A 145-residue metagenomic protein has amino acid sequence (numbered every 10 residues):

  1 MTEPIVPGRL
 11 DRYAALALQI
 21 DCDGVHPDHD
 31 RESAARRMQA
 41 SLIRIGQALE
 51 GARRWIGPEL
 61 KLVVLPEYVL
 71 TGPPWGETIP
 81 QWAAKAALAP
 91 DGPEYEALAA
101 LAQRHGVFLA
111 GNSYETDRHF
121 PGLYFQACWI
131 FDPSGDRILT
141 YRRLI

Functional and structural regions predicted by a protein language model:
M1-I145: Hydrophobic structural segments
